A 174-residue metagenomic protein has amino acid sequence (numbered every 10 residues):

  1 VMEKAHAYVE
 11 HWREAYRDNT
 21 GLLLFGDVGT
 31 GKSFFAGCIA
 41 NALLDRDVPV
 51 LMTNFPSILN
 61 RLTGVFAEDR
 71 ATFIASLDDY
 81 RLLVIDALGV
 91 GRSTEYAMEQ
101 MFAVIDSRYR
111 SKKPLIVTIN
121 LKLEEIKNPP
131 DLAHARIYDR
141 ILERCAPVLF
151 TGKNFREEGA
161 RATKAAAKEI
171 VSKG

Functional and structural regions predicted by a protein language model:
V1-L22: Pre-Walker A (pre-P-loop) alpha-helix and adjacent loop at the N terminus of AAA/AAA+ ATPase modules, a conserved
M2-E3, L44-Y80, R92-E95, E99: Short glycine-rich substrate-engagement loop in P-loop NTPases that contacts/grips substrate
E14-Y16, D45, A75-D78, D106-S111 (+1 more regions): Conserved catalytic network of the ASCE P-loop NTPase/AAA+ motor domain
Y16-A36: Walker A/P-loop nucleotide-binding motif
F34-R46: P-loop NTPase Walker A phosphate-binding motif
V48-P49, D79-L82, S111-V117: Loop/turn-to-beta-strand initiation segments
L59-V65, L88-G174: Replace "adjacent to P-loop NTPase cores in ATP/GTP-dependent enzymes" with "adjacent to NTP-binding cores
